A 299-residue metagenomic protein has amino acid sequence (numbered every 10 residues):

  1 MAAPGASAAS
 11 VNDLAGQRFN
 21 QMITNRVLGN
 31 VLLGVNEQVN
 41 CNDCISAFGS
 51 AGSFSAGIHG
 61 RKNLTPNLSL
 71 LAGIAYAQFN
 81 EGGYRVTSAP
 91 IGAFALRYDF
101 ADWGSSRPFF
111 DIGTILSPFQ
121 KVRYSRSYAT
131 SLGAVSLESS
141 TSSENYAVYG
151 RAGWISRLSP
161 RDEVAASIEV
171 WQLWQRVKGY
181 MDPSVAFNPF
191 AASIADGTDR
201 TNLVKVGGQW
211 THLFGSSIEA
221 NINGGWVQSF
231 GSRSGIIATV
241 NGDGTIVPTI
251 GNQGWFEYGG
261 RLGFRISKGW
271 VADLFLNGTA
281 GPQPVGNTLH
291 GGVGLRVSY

Functional and structural regions predicted by a protein language model:
P4-R157, N277, P282-P284, T288-H290 (+1 more regions): Outer membrane beta-barrel translocator domains of Type V secretion systems
V39, R61-L68, F100-G104, S156-P160 (+5 more regions): Outer-membrane beta-barrel strand-turn architecture
S50, A93, R97, S193-Y299: Outer membrane beta-barrel transmembrane domains
I74, Q78-S88, P118-Y146, L173-V204 (+2 more regions): Extracellular/periplasm-exposed beta-strand and loop segments of Gram-negative cell-envelope proteins, dominated by
V164-A165, G259: Intrinsically disordered, low-complexity regions of eukaryotic proteins
A165-W171: Outer-membrane beta-barrel porins/channels
